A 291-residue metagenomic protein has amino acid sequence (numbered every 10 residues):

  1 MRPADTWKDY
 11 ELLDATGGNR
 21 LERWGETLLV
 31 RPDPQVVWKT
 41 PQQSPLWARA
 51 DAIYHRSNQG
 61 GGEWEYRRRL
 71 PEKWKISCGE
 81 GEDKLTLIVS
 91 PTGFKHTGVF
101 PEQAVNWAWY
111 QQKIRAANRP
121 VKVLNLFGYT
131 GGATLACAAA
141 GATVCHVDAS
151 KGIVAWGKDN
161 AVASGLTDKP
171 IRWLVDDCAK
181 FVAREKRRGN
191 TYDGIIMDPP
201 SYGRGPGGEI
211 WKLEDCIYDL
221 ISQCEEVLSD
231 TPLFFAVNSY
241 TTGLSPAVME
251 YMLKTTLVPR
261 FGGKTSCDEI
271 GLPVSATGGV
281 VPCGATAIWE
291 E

Functional and structural regions predicted by a protein language model:
K8-E22, L29-P101, A108: Non-catalytic substrate-recognition/targeting regions of SAM-dependent transferases
P101-N118: Conserved alpha-helix/loop element of class I SAM-dependent methyltransferases that forms part of the SAM/SAH-binding
R119-Y129: Conserved class I S-adenosyl-L-methionine
G128, D148-G152, C216: Short beta->alpha hinge that forms the Motif I/post-I loop of the SAM-binding pocket
T130-V144: Conserved SAM-binding loop of SAM-dependent methyltransferases across substrates and taxa, primarily the Class I
S150-I196: S-adenosyl-L-methionine
C178-V258: S-adenosylmethionine
P232-E291: C-terminal catalytic and target-recognition region of SAM-dependent MTase-like enzymes, primarily methyltransferases
